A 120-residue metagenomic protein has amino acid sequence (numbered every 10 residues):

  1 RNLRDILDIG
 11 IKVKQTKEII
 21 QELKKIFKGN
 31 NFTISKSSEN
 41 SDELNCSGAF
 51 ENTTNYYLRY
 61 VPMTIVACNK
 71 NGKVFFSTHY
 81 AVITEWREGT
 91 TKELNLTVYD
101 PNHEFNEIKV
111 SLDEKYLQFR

Functional and structural regions predicted by a protein language model:
N2-F27, F32, N95-R120: Terminal connector regions
E39-S47: Short, solvent-exposed loop/turn segments enriched in Ser/Thr/Gly
F50-N55: Asparagine-centered strand-capping/turn motif at beta-strand->loop junctions
Y57-Y60, V74-F75, F105: Short acidic/proline- and small/hydrophobic-mixed sequence motifs that coincide with surface turns and coil-to-beta
P62-I65, Y80: Hydrophobic beta-strand segments
A67-S77, F119: Short aromatic-acidic-glycine turn motif
F75-H103: Intrinsically disordered, low-complexity Pro/Gly/Ser/Thr-rich segments with frequent PxxP/GP/PP motifs and embedded
